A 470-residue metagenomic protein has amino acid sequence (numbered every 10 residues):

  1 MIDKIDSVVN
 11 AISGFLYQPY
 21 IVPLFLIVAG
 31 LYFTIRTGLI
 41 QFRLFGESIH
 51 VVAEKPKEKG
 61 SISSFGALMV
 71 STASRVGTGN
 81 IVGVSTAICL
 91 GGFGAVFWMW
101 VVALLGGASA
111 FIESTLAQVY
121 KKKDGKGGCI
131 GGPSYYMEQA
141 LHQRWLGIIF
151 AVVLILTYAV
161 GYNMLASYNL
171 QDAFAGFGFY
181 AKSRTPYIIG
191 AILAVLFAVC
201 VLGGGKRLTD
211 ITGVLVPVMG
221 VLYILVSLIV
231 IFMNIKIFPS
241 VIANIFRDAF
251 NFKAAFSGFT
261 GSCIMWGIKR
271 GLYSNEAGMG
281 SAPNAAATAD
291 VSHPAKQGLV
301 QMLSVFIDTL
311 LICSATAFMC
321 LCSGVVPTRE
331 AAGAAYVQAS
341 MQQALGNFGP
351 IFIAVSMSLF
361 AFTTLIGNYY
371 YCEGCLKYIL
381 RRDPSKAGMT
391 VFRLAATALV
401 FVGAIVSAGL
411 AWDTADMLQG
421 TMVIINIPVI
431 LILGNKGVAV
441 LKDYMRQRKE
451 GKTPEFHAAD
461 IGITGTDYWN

Functional and structural regions predicted by a protein language model:
M1-T78, I88-A95, G106, L431-N470: N-terminal alpha-helical transmembrane segments of multi-pass membrane transport and channel/translocase proteins
K4-I5, T37-Q41, N80-V84, F93 (+6 more regions): Transmembrane helix-loop junctions in multi-pass membrane proteins
F25-I49, N169-F174, T185-M233, F238-F246 (+1 more regions): Membrane-interface loop-to-helix entry segments
A29-T34, V102-G127, P133-S134, E138-Y168 (+3 more regions): Helix-loop-helix module between adjacent transmembrane segments
L39-S64, T86-I88, G92-V96, A108-L141 (+3 more regions): Flexible loop linkers connecting adjacent transmembrane helices in multi-pass alpha-helical membrane transporters
E58-L90, L116-S134, E138, I155 (+1 more regions): Alpha-helical membrane segments and immediately flanking helix-loop junctions that form or couple to the substrate/ion
E58-S64, F93-V101, Y135-Q139, Q143-A151 (+3 more regions): Membrane-interface alpha-helices at helix entry/exit sites of multi-pass transporters
I112-K121, V226-N244, F256-G258, T288-V291 (+1 more regions): Extracellular/periplasmic helix-exit of transmembrane alpha-helices
